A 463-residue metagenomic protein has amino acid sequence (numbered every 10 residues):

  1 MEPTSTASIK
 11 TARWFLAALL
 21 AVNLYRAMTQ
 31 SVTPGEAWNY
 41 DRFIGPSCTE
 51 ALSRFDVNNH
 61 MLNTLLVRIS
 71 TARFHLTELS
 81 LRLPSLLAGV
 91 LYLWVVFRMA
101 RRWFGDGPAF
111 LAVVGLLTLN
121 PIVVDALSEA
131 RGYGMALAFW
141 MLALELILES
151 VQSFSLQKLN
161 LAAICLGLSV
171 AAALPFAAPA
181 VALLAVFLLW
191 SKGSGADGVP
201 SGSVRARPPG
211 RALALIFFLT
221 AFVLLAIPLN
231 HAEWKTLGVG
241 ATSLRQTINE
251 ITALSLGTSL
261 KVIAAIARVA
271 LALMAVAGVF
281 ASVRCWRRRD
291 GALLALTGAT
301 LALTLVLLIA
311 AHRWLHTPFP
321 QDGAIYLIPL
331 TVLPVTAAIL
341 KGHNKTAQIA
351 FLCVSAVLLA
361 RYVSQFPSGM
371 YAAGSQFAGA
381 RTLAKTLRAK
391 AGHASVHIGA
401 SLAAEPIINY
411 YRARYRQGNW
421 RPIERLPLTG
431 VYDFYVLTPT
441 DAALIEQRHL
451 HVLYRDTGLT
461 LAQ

Functional and structural regions predicted by a protein language model:
M1-S5, S194-P208: Membrane-interfacial, low-structure loops and terminal tails that flank and connect transmembrane helices in multi-pass
A12, L16-G193, R205-F351, S355-L461: Membrane-proximal helix-loop-helix interfaces that form the catalytic/acceptor-binding platform of multi-pass membrane
